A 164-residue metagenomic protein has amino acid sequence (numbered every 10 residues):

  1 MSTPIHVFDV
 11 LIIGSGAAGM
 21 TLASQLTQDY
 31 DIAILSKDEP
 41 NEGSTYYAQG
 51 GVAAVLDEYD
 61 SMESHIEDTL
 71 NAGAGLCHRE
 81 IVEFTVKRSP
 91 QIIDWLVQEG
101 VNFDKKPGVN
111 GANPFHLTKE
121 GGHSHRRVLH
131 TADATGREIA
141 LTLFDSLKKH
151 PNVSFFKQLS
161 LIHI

Functional and structural regions predicted by a protein language model:
M1-V7: A short, basic/flexible loop-to-alpha-helix module at the beginning of a structural domain
V7-D9, Q158: Phosphate-coordination loops involved in phosphoryl transfer and adenosine-cofactor binding
V10-I34: N-terminal Rossmann-like FAD-binding beta1-loop-alpha1 element of flavoenzymes
K37-S160: Conserved N-terminal/central alpha/beta ligand/cofactor-binding core
I162-I164: Conserved small/polar residues in nucleotide/adenosyl-binding loops
